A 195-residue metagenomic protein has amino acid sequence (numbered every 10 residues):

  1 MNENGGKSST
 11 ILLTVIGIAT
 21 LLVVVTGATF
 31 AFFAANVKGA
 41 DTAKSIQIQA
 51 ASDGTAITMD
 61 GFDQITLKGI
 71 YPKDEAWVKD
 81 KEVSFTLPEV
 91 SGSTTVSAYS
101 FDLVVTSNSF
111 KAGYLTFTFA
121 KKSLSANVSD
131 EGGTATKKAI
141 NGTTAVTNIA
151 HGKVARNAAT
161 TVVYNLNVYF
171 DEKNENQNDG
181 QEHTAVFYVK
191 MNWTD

Functional and structural regions predicted by a protein language model:
M1, V23, Q49-A50, I65 (+7 more regions): Compositionally biased, low-complexity repeat tracts
N2-E75, H183, T194-D195: Short, polar/proline-rich extracytoplasmic segments that appear immediately after membrane translocation
N2-G5, S9, L67-D80, S129-V163 (+1 more regions): Extracellular adhesion/glycan-binding regions together with long Ser/Thr- and acidic-residue-rich low-complexity tracts
T10-I11, A19, D63-K68, F85 (+5 more regions): Intrinsic-disorder/low-complexity peptide segments enriched for small residues
A34-V37, D74-T134, K138: Surface-exposed interaction patch
A35, K79-S107, N148-D195: C-terminal, structured domain-capping segment
G54-T55, G61-F62, S93, S109 (+7 more regions): Intrinsic-disorder/low-complexity loop/linker signature
